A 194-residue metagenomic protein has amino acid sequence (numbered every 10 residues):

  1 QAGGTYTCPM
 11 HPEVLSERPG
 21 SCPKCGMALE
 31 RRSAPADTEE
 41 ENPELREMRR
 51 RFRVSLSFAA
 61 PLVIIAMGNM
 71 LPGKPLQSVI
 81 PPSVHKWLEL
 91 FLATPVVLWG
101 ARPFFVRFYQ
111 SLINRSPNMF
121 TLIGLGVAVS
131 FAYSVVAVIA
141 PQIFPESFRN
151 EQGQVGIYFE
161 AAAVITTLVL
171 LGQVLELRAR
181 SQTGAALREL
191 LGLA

Functional and structural regions predicted by a protein language model:
Q1-G4, E30-R32: Short domain-boundary/entry signatures in modular proteins, especially in secreted/extracellular architectures
A2-G3, T38-E44: Alpha-helical multi-pass membrane helix bundles of inner-membrane/thylakoid proteins, especially permease cores
T5, P19: Residues immediately within or flanking Cys/His clusters that coordinate Zn2+ in small zinc-binding modules
C8, C22: Short cysteine-rich clusters marking metal-coordination/redox-active sites
E13-S16, E30: Short functional micro-motifs and their immediate structural scaffolds
G26-A36: Short Cys/His-rich micro-motifs in 6-15 aa windows
L45-A194: Transmembrane helix-loop-helix hairpins at the membrane interface
